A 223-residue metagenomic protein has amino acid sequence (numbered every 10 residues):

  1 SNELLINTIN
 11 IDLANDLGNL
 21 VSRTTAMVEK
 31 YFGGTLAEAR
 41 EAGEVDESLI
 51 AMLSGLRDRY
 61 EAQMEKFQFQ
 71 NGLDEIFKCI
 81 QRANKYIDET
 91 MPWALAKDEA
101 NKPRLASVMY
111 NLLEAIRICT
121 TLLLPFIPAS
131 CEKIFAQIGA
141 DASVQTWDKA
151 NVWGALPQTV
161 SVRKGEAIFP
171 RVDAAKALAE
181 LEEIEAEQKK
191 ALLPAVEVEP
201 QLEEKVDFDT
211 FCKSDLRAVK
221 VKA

Functional and structural regions predicted by a protein language model:
S1-E47, I138-K176: Catalytic adenosine-cofactor/nucleotide-binding cores of aminoacyl-tRNA synthetases and other
N2-L13, G55-E75: Extended, non-catalytic structural segments that build the interaction scaffolds of large macromolecular assemblies
L5, I9, T24, L49 (+5 more regions): Generic structural signal of hydrophobic/aromatic residues within well-ordered alpha-helices of folded domains
A14, G18, I50, S54 (+4 more regions): Generic structural concept
V21-Y60, I80-N101, L105: Conserved, charged catalytic cores of large soluble enzymes
A62, F67, F77, Q81-A223: Basic, alpha-helical terminal appendages of large translation-related enzymes
